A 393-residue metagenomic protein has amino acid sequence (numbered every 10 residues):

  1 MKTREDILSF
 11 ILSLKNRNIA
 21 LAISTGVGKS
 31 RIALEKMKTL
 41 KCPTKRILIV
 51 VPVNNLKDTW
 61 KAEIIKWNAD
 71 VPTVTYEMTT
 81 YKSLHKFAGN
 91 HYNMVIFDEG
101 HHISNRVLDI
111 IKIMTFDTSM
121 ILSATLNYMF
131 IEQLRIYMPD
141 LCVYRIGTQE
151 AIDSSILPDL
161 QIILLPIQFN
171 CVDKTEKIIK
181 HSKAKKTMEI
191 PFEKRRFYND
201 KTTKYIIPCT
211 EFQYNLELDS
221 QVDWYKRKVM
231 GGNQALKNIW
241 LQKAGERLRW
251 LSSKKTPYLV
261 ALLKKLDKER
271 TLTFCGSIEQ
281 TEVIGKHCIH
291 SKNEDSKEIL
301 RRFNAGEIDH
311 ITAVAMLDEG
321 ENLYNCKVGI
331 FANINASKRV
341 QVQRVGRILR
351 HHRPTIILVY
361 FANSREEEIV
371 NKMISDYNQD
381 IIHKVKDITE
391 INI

Functional and structural regions predicted by a protein language model:
M1-R17: N-terminal pre-P-loop "Q-motif" helix
D6, R17-A20, T148-R270, C275-G276: Interdomain linker/hinge connecting the two RecA-like lobes of the SF2 helicase core
N16-K36: Walker A/P-loop
P43-I47, N54-Y76: Conserved helix-turn-beta segment of the N-terminal RecA-like "Helicase ATP-binding" lobe in SF1/SF2 helicases
D58, R270-F274, E279-E321, V340: Conserved helicase ATPase core of P-loop NTP-dependent helicases/translocases
V95, H310-V314, D318-N335, V340 (+1 more regions): A short beta-strand element within the Helicase C-terminal
S104-I162: Post-DEXD/H (motif II) to motif III coupling segment of the RecA-like Helicase ATP-binding lobe
R347-I374: Conserved segment of the helicase C-terminal RecA-like domain
